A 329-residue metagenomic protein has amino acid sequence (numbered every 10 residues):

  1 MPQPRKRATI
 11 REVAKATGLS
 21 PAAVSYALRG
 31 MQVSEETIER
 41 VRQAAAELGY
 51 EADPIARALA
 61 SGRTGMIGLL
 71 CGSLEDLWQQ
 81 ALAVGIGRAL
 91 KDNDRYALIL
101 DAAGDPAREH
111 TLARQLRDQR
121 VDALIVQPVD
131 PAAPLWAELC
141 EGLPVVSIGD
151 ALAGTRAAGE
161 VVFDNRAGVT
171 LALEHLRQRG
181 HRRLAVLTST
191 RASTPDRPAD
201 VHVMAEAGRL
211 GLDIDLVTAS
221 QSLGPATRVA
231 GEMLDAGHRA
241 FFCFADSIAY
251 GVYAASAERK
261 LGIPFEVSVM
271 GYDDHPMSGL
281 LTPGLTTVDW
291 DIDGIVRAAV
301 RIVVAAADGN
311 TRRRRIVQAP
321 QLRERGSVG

Functional and structural regions predicted by a protein language model:
M1-R63: N-terminal helix-turn-helix DNA-binding module of bacterial transcription factors
V13, V24, V41, I67 (+9 more regions): Hydrophobic structural packing positions in well-ordered secondary structure
E39, L48-Q115, Q119-A123, R197 (+2 more regions): Amphipathic helical "hinge" segments at domain boundaries
R120-P128, R183-T188, V217, A236-A245 (+1 more regions): Periplasmic-binding protein-like
V126-L171, S247, D273-L285: Flexible loop/hinge segments that line or gate small-molecule binding clefts
G159-V186, L223-G231, A249, W290-D308: Hydrophobic alpha-helical segments within soluble ligand-binding/sensing domains
A172-L216, R314-V328: An alpha-beta-alpha
M233-G329: Flexible loop/turn connectors
